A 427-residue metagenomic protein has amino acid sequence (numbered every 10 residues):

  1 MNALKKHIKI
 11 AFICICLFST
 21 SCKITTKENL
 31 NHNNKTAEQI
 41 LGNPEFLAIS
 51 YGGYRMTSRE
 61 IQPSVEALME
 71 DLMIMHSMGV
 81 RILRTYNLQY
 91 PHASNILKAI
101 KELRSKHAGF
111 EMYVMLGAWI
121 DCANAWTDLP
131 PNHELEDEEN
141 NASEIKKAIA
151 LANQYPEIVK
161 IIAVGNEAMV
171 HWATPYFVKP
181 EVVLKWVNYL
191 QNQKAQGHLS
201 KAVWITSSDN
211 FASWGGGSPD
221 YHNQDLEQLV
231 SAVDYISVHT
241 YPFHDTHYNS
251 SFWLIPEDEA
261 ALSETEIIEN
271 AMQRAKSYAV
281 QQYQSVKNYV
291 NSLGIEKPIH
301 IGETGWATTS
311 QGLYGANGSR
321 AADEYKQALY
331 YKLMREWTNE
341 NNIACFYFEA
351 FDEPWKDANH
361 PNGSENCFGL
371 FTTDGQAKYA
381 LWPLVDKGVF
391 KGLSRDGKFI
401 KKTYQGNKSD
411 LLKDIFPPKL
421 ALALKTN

Functional and structural regions predicted by a protein language model:
F18-S21: C-terminal motif of bacterial Sec signal peptides marking the signal peptidase cleavage site
T25-D71: Boundary/entry segment of secreted carbohydrate-active catalytic domains
K27-A37, G312-L333, W337-N427: Aromatic-rich peripheral "rim/lid" segments of glycoside hydrolase catalytic domains that contact and position glycan
I61-P63, R84-I96, C122-N124, E139-N141 (+4 more regions): Acidic-and-aromatic substrate-binding clefts and catalytic sites of carbohydrate-active enzymes
A67-P91: Catalytic domains of carbohydrate-active enzymes, especially glycoside hydrolases
L83, I162, I236, I301-E303 (+1 more regions): Conserved, mostly hydrophobic/aromatic
N95-V203: Substrate-binding cleft of extracellular glycoside hydrolase catalytic domains
E138, M169-I301, A307, Q311: Noncatalytic carbohydrate-binding groove/subsite architecture in carbohydrate-active enzymes
